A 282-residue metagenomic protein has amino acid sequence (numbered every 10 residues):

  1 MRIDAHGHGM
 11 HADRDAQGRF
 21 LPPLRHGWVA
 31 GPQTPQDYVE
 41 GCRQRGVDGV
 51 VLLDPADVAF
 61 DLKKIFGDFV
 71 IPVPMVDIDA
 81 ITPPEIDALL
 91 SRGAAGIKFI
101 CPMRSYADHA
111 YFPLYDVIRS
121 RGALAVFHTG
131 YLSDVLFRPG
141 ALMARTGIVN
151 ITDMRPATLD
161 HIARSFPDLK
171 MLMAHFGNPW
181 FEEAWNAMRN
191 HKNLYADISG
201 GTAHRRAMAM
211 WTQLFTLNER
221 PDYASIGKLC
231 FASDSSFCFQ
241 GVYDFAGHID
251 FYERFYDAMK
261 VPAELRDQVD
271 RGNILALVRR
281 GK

Functional and structural regions predicted by a protein language model:
M1-H8, D15-G49, Y223-K228, F239-K282: Mid-to-C-terminal alpha-helical segments outside catalytic/metal-binding sites
M10-A12, D57-A59, D79-I81, S105 (+4 more regions): Active-site environment of divalent metal-dependent phosphoester hydrolases
R14-Q17, L136-M143, F181-H191, R205-F215 (+1 more regions): Histidine/acidic-residue-rich catalytic or RNA/ligand-binding cores of hydrolases and nuclease-related proteins
G31-G41, I78-L89, F181: Short, acidic/polar
V39-Q44, A59-I71, P84-G93, P113-R121 (+3 more regions): Acidic (Asp/Glu)-rich catalytic clusters
D57-D153: Active-site gating/metal-coordination segments in enzymes
V135, M171-F176, D197, A224-Y243: Short acidic/histidine-rich active-site segments
Y195-A207: His/Asp/Glu-enriched short active-site or ligand-binding loop at hydrolase and phosphoryl-transfer sites
